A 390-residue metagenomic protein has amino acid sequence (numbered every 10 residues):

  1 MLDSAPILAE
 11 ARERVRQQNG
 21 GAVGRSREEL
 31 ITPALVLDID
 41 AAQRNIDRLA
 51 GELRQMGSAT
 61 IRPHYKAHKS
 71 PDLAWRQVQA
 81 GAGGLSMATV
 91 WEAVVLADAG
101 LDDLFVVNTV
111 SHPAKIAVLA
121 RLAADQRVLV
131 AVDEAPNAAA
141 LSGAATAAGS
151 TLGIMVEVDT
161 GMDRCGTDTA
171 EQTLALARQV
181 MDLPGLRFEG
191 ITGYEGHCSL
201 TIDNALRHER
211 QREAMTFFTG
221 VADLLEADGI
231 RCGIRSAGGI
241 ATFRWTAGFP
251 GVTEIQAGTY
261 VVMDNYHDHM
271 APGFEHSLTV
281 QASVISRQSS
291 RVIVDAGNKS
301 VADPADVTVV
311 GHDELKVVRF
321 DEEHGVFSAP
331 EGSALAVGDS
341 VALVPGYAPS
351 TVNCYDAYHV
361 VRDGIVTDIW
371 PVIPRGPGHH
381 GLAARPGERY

Functional and structural regions predicted by a protein language model:
M1-R121, R375-Y390: A charged N-terminal "starter" segment
A42, K66, L96, V156 (+5 more regions): Conserved, mostly hydrophobic/aromatic
S58-T60, L225-I234, V352-Y355: Flexible, glycine/charged-enriched surface loops at secondary-structure junctions
A59, G83, D102, E189 (+3 more regions): Short acidic/polar active-site loop segments enriched in Thr and Asp
I61-G193, C198-S199: Active-site-proximal beta-alpha core segment in soluble small-molecule metabolic enzymes
G153, D159-P272: Active-site loop/helix belt of alpha/beta enzymes
D264-D268, G273-P304: Functionally critical, mid-to-C-terminal surface segments that flank or help form catalytic/ligand
R287-Y390: C-terminal accessory subdomain/extension
